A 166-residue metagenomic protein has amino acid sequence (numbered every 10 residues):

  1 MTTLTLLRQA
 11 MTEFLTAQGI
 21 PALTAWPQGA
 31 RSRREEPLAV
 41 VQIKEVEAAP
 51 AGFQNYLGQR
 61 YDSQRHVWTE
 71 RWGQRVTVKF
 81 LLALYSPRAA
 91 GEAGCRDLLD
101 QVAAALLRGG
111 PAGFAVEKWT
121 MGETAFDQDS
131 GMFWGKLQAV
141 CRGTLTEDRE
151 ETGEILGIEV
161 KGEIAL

Functional and structural regions predicted by a protein language model:
M1-S63, E92, E163-L166: Small/polar-rich, solvent-exposed N-terminal microdomains that initiate assembly or binding
M11, L15, A22, V41 (+4 more regions): Hydrophobic beta-strand residues in large extracellular and virion-surface proteins
S32, A49-G52, R75-V116: Acidic, Ser/Thr- and Gly-enriched intrinsically disordered low-complexity segments
I43-G52, R65-T69, K118-Q128: Short amphipathic beta-strand and strand-loop transition segments with alternating hydrophobic
K44-V46, Y85-A89, T124, R142-T146 (+1 more regions): Generic structural motif
E70-R88, M132-L145: Oligomerization/assembly interface segments of phage tail-like spikes and tubes
A93-T152: Acidic-leaning, charged glycine-interspersed low-complexity segments
E147-L166: Compositionally biased, intrinsically disordered low-complexity segments enriched in polar/Pro/Gly and often Gln
